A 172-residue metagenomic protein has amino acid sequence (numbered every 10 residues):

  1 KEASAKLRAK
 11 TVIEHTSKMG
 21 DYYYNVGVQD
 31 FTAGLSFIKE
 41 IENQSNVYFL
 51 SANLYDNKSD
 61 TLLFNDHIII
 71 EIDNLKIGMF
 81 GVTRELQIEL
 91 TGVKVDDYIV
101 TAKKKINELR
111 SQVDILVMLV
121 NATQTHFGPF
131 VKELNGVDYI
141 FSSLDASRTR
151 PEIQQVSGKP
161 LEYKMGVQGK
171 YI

Functional and structural regions predicted by a protein language model:
K1-I172: Acidic, metal/ion-coordinating pockets
